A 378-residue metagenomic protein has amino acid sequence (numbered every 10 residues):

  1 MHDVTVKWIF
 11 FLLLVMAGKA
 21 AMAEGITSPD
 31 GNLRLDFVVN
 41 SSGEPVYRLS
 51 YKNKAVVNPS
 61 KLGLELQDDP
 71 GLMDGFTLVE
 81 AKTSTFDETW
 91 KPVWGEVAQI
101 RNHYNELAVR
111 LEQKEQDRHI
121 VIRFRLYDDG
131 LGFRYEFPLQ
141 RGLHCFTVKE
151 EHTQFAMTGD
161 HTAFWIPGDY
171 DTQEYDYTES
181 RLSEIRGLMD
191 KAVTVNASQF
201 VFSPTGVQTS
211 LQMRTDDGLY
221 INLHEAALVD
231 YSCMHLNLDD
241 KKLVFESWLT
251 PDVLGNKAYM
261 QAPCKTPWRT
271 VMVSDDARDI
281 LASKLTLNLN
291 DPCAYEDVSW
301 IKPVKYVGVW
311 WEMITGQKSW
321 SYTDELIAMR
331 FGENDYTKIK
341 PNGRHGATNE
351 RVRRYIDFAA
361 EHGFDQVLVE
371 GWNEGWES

Functional and structural regions predicted by a protein language model:
M1-I9: Bacterial N-terminal signal peptides that target proteins for export
L13-L14: Small-residue packing motifs within transmembrane alpha-helices
A17-G18: N-terminal signal peptide c-region/cleavage motif recognized by signal peptidases
G25-E296: N-terminal accessory beta-strand-rich subdomains and adjacent acidic, glycine-rich linkers that precede catalytic cores
W268, K305, A359: Extended, charged catalytic domains and RNA/DNA-binding interfaces, predominantly in divalent-metal-using enzymes
I280-S283, L289-V298, V309-E325, G343-R344: Conserved mixed alpha/beta catalytic, RNA-binding, or beta-rich assembly cores of soluble enzyme, regulatory
K305-V309, V367-V369: Hydrophobic faces of well-ordered beta-strands that scaffold small-molecule active sites in alpha/beta enzyme cores
I314-S378: Aromatic-lined carbohydrate-binding/catalytic grooves of carbohydrate-active enzymes
